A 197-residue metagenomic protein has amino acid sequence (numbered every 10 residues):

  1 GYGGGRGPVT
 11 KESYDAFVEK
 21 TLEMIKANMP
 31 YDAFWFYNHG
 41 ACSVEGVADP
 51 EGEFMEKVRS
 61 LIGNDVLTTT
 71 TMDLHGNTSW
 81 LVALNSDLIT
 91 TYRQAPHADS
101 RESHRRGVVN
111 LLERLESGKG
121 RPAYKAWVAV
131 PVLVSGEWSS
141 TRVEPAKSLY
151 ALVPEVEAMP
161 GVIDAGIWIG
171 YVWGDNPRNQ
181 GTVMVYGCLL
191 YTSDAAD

Functional and structural regions predicted by a protein language model:
Y2-I25, Q180-T182, G187: Metallocofactor- and cofactor-centric catalytic cores in central/energy metabolism, strongly enriched
P8-V18, M29-S117: Active-site histidine-anchored catalytic micro-motif
M24, N28, L61, Y92 (+3 more regions): Change "in soluble alpha/beta enzymes" to "in soluble alpha/beta proteins
S86-T91, A126-V132, N176-T182: Short acidic (Asp/Glu) and glycine-rich catalytic loops that position anionic groups and cofactors
G118-V130, A158-W168, S193: Flexible, glycine/charged-enriched surface loops at secondary-structure junctions
K119-P154: Conserved anion/nucleotide-ligand pocket segment
V156, V162-G174, N179-L190: Terminal, contiguous helix-loop blocks that mediate binding/assembly
Y191-D197: Conserved small/polar residues in nucleotide/adenosyl-binding loops
